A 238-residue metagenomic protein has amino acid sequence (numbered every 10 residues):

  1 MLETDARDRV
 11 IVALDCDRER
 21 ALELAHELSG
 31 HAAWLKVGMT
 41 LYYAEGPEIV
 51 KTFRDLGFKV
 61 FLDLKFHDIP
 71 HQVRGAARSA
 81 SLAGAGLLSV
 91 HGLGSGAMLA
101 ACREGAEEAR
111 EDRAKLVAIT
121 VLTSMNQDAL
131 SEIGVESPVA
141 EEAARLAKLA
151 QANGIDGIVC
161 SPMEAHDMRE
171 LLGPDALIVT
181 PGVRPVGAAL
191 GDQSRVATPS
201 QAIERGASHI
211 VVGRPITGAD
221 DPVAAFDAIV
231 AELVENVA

Functional and structural regions predicted by a protein language model:
M1-E23, H166-G173, A238: N-terminal amphipathic alpha-helix/helix-capping segment at the start of soluble metabolic enzymes
A6-V10, D68, Q72-G157, S161-E164 (+2 more regions): Conserved anion-binding
I11, A33-K36, F61, S89 (+3 more regions): Conserved beta-strand positions in the central sheet of alpha/beta enzyme cores
V12, L35, K65, L88 (+5 more regions): Conserved, mostly hydrophobic/aromatic
G30, L56, A83, N153 (+1 more regions): Structural motif
P47, V60, S161-I210: A C-terminal functional module that forms or caps the active site or interfaces directly with catalytic machinery
A83-S95, R184-V186, D192-F226: Glycine-rich phosphate-binding active-site loops on the catalytic face of alpha/beta enzymes
L99-G105, A109, I203, I216-A238: C-terminal helical cap(s) of enzyme catalytic domains, especially alpha/beta-barrels
